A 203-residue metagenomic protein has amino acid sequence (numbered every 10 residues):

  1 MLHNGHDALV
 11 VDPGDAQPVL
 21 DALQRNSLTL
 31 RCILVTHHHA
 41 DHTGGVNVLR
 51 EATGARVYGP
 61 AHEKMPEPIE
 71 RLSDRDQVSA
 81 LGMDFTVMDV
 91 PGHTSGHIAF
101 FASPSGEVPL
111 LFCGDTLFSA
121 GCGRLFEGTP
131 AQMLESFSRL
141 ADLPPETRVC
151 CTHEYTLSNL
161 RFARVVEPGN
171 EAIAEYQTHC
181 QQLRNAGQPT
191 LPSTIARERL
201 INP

Functional and structural regions predicted by a protein language model:
M1-T29, F100-G114: Conserved beta-strand hairpin/beta-sheet module of binuclear metal-dependent hydrolase folds, prominently
L2, D12, H37, L49 (+7 more regions): Divalent metal-coordination and catalytic microenvironments
V11, R31-H39, R56-A61, D89-G92 (+2 more regions): Active-site neighborhood of phospho(di)ester-bond hydrolases with catalytic His/Asp-centered motifs
A16-Y58: Active-site metal-binding motif and surrounding structural segment of the metallo-beta-lactamase
Q17-P18, H38-G44, K64-E67, S95-G96 (+2 more regions): Active-site environment of divalent metal-dependent phosphoester hydrolases
Q77-S105, D142: Core dinuclear metal-dependent hydrolase active-site scaffold
H97-F162: A contiguous binding-surface segment within folded domains or other stable secondary-structure elements
E135-R148, Y155-P203: Accessory terminal helices/loops
